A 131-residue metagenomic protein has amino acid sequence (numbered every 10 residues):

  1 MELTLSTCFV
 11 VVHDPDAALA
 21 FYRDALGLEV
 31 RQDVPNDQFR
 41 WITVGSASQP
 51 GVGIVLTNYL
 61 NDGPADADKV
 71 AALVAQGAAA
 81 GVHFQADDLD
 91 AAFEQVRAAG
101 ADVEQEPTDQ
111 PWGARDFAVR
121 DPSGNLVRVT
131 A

Functional and structural regions predicted by a protein language model:
M1-F9, E29-R120, T130-A131: Vicinal oxygen chelate
V12-A17: Short acidic-aromatic low-complexity motifs
A18-R23, V96, G124: Conserved active-site tyrosine of GNAT-family acetyltransferases
